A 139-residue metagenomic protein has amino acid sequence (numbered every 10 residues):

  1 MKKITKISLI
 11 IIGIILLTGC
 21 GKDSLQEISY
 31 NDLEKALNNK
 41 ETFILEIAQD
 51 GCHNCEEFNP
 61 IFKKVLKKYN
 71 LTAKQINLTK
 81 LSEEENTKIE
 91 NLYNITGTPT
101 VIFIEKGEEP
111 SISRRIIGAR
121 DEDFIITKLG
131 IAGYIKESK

Functional and structural regions predicted by a protein language model:
M1-K6: Positively charged n-region of N-terminal signal peptides that target proteins for export
I7-I14: Sec-dependent N-terminal signal peptides
L16-G19: C-terminal motif of bacterial Sec signal peptides marking the signal peptidase cleavage site
G21-D23: Bacterial signal peptide processing site
E34-L71: Local sequence-structure signature of Cys/Sec-based thiol-disulfide redox active-site neighborhoods
I47, N70-N86: Thiol-based oxidoreductase modules, predominantly thioredoxin-like and allied folds used for disulfide exchange
E90-I104: Structural micro-motif
I102-K139: Non-catalytic, surface beta->alpha helical segment in thiol-disulfide oxidoreductase systems
